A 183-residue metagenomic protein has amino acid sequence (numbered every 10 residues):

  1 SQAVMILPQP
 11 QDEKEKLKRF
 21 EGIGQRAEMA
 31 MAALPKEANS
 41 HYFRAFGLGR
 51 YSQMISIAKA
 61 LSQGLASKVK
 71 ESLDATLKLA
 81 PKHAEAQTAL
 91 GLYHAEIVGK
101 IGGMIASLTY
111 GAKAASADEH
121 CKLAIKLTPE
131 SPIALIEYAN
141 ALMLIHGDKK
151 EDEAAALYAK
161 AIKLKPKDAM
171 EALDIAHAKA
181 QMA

Functional and structural regions predicted by a protein language model:
Q2, F43, R50, A89 (+4 more regions): "A position-specific structural signal for the A-helix of alpha-solenoid helical repeats
Q2-K36, F46-K82, L92-L127, L144-D152 (+2 more regions): Short coil/linker segments at helix-helix boundaries
A38, A84, K160-A161: A broadly tuned, weak detector of single residues within folded domains
L123, S131-L135: Surface-exposed substrate-engagement region within the catalytic domains of secreted or surface-exposed extracellular
Y138-A183: Long hydrophobic alpha-helical segments typical of transmembrane helices together with their membrane-interfacial
